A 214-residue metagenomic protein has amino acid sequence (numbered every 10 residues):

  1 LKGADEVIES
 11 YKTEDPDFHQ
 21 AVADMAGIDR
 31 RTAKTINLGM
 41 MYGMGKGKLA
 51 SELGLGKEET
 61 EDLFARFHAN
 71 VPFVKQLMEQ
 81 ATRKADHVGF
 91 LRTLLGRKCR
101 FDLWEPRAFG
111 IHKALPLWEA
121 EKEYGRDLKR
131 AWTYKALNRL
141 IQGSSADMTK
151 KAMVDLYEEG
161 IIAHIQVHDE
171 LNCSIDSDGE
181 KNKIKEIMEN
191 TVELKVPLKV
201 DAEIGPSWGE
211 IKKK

Functional and structural regions predicted by a protein language model:
L1-K214: Conserved catalytic core of nucleotide polymerization and phosphodiester-bond processing enzymes
